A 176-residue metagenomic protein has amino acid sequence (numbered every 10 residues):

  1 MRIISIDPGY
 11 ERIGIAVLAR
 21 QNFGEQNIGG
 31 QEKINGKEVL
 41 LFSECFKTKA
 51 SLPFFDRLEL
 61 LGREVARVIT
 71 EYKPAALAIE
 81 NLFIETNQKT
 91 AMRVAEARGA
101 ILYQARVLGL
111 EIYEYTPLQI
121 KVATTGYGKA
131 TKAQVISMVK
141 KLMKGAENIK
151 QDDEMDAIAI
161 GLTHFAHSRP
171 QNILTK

Functional and structural regions predicted by a protein language model:
M1-K176: Phosphate- and other anionic-substrate recognition elements at nucleic-acid/protein interfaces
